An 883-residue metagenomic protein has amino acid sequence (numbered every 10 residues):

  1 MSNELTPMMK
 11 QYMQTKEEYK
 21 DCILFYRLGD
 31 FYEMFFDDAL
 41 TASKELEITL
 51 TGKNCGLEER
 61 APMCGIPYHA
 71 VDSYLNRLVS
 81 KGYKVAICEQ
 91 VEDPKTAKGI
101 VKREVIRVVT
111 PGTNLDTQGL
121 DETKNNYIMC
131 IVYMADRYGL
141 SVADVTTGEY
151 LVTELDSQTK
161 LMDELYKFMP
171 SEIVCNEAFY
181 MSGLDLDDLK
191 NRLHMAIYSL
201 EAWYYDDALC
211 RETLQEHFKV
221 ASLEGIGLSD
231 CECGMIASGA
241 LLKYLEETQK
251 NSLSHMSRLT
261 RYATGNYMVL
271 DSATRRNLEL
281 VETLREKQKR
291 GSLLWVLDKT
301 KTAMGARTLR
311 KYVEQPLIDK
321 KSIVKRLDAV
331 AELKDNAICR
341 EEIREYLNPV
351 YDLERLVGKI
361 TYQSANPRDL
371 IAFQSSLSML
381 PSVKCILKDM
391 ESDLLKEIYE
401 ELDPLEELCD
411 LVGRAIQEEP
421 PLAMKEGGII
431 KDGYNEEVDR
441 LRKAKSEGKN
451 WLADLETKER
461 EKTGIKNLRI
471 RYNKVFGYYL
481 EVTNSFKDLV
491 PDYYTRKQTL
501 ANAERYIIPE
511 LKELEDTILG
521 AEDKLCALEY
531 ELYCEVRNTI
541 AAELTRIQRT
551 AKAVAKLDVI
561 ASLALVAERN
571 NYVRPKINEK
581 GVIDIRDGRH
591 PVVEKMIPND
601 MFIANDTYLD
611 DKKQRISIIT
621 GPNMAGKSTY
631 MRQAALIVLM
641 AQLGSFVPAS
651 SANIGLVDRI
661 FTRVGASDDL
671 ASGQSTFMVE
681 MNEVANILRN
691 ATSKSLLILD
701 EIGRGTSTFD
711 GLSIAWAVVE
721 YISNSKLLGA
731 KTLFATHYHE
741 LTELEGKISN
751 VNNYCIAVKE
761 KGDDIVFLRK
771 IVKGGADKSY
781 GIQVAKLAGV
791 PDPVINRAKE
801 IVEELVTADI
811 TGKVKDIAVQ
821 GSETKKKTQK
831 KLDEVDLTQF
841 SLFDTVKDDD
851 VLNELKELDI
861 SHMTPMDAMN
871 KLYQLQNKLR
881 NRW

Functional and structural regions predicted by a protein language model:
M1-E332, N348-T361, A365-T457, S822-D833: Charged catalytic and DNA/RNA-contacting regions of genome-maintenance and nucleic-acid-processing enzymes
L5-M9, F25, F36, G65-L75 (+34 more regions): Amphipathic alpha-helical transducer elements in NTP-driven molecular machines
M8, A453, E461-N484, P491: Extended, charged helical/alpha-beta scaffold domains that provide interaction surfaces
F36-A39, C231, K301-T302, L309-Y312 (+5 more regions): ATPase nucleotide-binding head domains, primarily ABC-like/P-loop NTPase cores
C88, P111-L120, S252, K388-L394 (+6 more regions): Active-site phosphate-binding and catalytic loops of NTP-dependent enzymes
D352, Y362, N366, S376-M379 (+3 more regions): Charged, surface-exposed helical/loop "interaction arms" that form contiguous linear patches used for dimerization
L500, E504-N538: Extended, charged coiled-coil "arm/hinge" scaffolds of SMC/Rad50-like chromosome-maintenance ATPases and other large
S841-W883: C-terminal tails and terminal domains of large nucleic-acid-associated and other macromolecular-machine proteins
